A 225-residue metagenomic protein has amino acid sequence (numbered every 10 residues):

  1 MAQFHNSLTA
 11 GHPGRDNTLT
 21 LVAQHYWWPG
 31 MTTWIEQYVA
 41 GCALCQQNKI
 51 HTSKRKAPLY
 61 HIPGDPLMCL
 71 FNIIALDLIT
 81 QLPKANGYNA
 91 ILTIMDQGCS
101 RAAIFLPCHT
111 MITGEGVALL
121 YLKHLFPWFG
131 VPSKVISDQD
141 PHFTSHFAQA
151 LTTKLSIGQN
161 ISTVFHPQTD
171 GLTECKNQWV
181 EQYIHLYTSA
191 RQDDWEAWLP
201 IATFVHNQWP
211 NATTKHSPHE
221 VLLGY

Functional and structural regions predicted by a protein language model:
M1-Y225: Integrase module of LTR retroelements
